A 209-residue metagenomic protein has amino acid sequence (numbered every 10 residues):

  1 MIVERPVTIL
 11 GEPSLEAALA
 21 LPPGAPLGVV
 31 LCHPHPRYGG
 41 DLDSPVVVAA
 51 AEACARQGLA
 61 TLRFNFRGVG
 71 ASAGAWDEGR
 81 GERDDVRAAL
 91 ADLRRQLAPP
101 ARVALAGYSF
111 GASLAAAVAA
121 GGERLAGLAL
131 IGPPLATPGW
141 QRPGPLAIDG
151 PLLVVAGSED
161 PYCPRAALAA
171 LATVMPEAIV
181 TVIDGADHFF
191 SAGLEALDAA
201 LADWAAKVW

Functional and structural regions predicted by a protein language model:
I9, S14-A98: Serine-hydrolase catalytic machinery in alpha/beta-hydrolase-like enzymes
G74, A186-D198: Catalytic histidine-centered segment of alpha/beta-hydrolase-like enzymes
A104-G107, I131: Short beta-strand immediately N-terminal to the catalytic nucleophile in serine-hydrolase-like folds
G107-A115: Gly/Ala-rich beta-loop-alpha elbow adjacent to hydrolase catalytic centers
R124-A136: A conserved short beta-strand
A136-T137, S158-C163, H188-F189: Acidic catalytic loop of the alpha/beta-hydrolase fold
A147-D149, L153-A156, D160: Short beta-strand/loop motif that positions the catalytic acidic residue of the alpha/beta-hydrolase fold
T173-F189: Catalytic histidine neighborhood in serine/cysteine hydrolases with alpha/beta-hydrolase-type architecture
